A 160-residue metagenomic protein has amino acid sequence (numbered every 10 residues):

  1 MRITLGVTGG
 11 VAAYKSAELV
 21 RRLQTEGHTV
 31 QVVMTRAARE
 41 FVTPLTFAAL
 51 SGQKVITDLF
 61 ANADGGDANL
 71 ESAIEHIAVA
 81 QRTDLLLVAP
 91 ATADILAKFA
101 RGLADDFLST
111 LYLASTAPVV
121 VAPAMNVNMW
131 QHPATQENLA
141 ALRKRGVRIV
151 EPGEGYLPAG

Functional and structural regions predicted by a protein language model:
M1-V120, V127-G160: A cross-family phosphate/adenosyl-ligand binding-site feature
